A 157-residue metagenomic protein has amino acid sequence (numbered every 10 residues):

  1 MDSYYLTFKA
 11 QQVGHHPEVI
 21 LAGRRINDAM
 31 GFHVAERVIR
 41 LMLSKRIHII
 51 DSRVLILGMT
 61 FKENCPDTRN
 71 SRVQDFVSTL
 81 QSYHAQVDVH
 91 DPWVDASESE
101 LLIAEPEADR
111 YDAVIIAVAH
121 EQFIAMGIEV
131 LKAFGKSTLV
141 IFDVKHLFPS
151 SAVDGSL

Functional and structural regions predicted by a protein language model:
M1-L157: Structural/interface elements that position substrates and couple domains in central-metabolism enzymes
